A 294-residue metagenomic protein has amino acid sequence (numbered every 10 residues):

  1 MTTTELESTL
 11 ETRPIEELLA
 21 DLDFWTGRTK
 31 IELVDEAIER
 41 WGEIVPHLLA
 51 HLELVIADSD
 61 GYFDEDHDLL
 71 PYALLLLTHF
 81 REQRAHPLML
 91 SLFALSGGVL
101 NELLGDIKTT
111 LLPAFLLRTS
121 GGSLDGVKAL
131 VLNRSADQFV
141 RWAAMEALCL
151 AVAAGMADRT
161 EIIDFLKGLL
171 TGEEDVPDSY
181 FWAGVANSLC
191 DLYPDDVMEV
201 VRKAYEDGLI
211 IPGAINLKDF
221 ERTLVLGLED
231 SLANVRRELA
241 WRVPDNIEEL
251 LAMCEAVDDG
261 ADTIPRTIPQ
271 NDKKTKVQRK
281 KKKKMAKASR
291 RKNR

Functional and structural regions predicted by a protein language model:
T2-I15, D196-K273: Eukaryotic acidic, Ser/Thr-rich intrinsically disordered low-complexity regions
E5, F24-E43, F63-F80, N101-G121 (+3 more regions): Structural detector for internal amphipathic alpha-helices that build alpha-solenoid repeat scaffolds
E5-L19, W41-D58, E82-L95, R118-L132 (+2 more regions): Amphipathic alpha-helical scaffolding segments comprising HEAT/armadillo-like alpha-solenoid repeats
T26, V55-I56, D66, S96-G97 (+6 more regions): Short inter-helical turns and helix N-cap capping residues of alpha-solenoid HEAT/ARM repeat scaffolds
R118, A256, G260, R290-K292: Short intrinsically disordered, low-complexity segments
S135-Q138, T160-E173, V185-S188, A233 (+1 more regions): A structural signal for the main folded, soluble domain(s) of proteins
I264-R294: Intrinsically disordered, Lys/Arg-rich low-complexity segments
